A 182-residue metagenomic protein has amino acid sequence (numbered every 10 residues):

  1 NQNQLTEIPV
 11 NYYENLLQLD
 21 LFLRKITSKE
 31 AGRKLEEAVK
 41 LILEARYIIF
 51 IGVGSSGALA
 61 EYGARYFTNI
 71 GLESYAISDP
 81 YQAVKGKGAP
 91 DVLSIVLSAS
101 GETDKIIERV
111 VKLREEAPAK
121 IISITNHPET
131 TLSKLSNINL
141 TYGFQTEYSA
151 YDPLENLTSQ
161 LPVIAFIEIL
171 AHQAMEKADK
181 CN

Functional and structural regions predicted by a protein language model:
N1-K34: HTH-adjacent hinge/linker in prokaryotic transcriptional regulators
L5, E176-N182: Short helix-loop capping/hinge segments that flank enzyme active sites or metal/cofactor-binding pockets
F22-I26, L41, Q173: Residues that form generic nucleotide/phosphate-binding pockets
R33-A45: Glycine-rich phosphate/diphosphate-binding loops that line cofactor/substrate pockets in enzymes
K34, I49, C181-N182: Secondary-structure transition/capping residues
L43-A178: Glycine-rich phosphate-binding loops that contact phosphosugars or nucleotide phosphates
